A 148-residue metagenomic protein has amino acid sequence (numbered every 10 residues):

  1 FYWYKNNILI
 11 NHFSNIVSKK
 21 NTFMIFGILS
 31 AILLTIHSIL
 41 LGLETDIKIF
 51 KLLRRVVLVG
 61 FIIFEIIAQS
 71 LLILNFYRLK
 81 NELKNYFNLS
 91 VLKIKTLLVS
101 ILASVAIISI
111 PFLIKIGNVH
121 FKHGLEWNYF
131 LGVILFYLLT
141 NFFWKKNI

Functional and structural regions predicted by a protein language model:
F1, F61-L74, Y129-K145: Hydrophobic cores of alpha-helical transmembrane segments in multi-pass inner/ER membrane proteins, independent
Y2-F26: Cytoplasmic juxtamembrane regions at transmembrane-helix boundaries
K20-M24, L53-L58, T96, H123-F130: Transmembrane alpha-helices of multi-pass eukaryotic membrane proteins
T22-L41, F61-A68, K95-I108, G132-F136: Alpha-helical transmembrane segments of multi-pass integral membrane proteins
S30-N85: Membrane-proximal helix-loop-helix units in multi-pass membrane proteins
I49-L53, L89, V119-F121: Membrane-interface segments at the starts/ends of alpha-helical transmembrane spans
F76-A103: Membrane-helix boundary/juxtamembrane motif in polytopic membrane proteins
V99-I148: C-terminal transmembrane-bundle signature of multipass membrane proteins, characterized by strong activation on
